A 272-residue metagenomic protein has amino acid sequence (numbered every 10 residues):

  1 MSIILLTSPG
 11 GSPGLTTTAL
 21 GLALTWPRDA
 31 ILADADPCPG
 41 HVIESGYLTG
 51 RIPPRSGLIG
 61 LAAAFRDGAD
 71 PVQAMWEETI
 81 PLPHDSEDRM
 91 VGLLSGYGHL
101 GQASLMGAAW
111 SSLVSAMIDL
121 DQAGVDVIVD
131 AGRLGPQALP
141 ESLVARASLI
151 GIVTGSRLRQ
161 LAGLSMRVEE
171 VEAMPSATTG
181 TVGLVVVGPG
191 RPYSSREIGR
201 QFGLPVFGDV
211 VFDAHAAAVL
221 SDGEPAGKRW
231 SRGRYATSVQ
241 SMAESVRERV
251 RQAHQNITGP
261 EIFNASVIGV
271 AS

Functional and structural regions predicted by a protein language model:
S2-P39, E44: Walker A/P-loop phosphate-binding motif and the immediately C-terminal alpha-helix
I3-L5, D29-I31, V91, D126-I128 (+1 more regions): Residue-level preference for the first positions of well-ordered beta-strands
T7, A35-D119, V219-S221: P-loop/Walker-type NTP enzyme "switch/lid" segment
T7-G11, D34-P37, G96-G98, D130-R133 (+2 more regions): Structural motif
Y47-I52, E170-V171, P225-G227: Short, hinge-like loop/turn segments at secondary-structure boundaries
A109, Q160-G163, Y235-S238: Helical mechanochemical/support elements of P-loop NTPase systems and associated helical scaffolds
S112-D209, A218: Conserved catalytic-core segment of NTP-binding enzymes
A173-S272: C-terminal lobe/tail of nucleotide-utilizing enzymes
